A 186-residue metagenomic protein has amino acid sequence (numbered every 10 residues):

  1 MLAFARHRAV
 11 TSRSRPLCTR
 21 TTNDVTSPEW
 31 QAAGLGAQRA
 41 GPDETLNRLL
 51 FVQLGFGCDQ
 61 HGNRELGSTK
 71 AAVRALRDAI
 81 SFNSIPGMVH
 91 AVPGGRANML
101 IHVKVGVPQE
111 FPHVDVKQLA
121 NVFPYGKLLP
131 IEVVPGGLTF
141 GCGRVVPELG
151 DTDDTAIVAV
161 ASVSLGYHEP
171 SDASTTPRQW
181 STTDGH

Functional and structural regions predicted by a protein language model:
M1-G34: N-terminal mitochondrial targeting presequence
P28-G57: N-terminal, Lys/Arg- and Ser/Thr-rich interaction peptides
L49-S68, L100: Glycine-rich phosphate/diphosphate-binding loops and the adjacent beta-loop-alpha structural elements that coordinate
F56-G62, Q109-F111, E169: A generic structural motif
R64-I85: Short, well-ordered alpha-helical segments
N83-N98: Flexible, glycine/charged-enriched surface loops at secondary-structure junctions
L100-V145: Mid-chain, well-packed structural core segment of small domains
G126-H186: C-terminal edge-of-domain segments
